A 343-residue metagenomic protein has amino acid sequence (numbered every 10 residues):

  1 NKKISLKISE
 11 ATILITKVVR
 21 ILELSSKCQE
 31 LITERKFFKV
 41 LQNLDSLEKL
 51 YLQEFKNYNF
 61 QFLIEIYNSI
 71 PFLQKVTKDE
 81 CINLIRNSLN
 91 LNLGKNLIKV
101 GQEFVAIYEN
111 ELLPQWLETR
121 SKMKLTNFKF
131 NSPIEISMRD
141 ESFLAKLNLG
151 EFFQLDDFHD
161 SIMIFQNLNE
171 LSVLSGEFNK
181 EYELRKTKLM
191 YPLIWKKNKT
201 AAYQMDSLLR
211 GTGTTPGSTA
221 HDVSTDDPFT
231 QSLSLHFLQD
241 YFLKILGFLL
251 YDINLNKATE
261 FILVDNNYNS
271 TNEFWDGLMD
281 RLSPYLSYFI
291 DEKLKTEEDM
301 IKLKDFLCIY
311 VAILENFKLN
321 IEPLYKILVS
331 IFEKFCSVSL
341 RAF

Functional and structural regions predicted by a protein language model:
K2-F343: Extended, noncatalytic alpha-helical scaffold/tether regions
